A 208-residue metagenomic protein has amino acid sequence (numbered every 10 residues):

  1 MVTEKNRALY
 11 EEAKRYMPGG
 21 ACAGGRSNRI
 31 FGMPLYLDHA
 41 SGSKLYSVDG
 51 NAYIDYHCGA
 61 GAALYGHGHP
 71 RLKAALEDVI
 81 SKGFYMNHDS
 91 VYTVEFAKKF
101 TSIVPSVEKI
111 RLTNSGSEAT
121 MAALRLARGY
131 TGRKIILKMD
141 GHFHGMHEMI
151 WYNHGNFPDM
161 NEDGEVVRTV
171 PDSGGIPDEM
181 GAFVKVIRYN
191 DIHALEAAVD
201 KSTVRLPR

Functional and structural regions predicted by a protein language model:
M1-H39: Active-site-adjacent loop/helix segments that line or gate small-molecule/cofactor pockets in enzymes
T3, R7, H39, G66 (+6 more regions): Electropositive phosphate-/nucleotide-binding environments in soluble metabolic enzymes
E4-A13, Y46-N51, T101-S102: Short, hydrophobic/aliphatic alpha-helical segments
P34-D55: Active-site and channel-lining beta-strand-loop segments that bind or position nucleotide-derived/phosphorylated
Y46, Y65-G66, Y152-N153: Short beta-strand-to-turn element immediately C-terminal to the catalytic PLP-Schiff-base lysine in fold type I
A52-R133, L137: Glycine-rich loop-to-alpha-helix module at the N-terminal edge of alpha/beta enzyme cores
K98-R205: PLP-dependent aspartate aminotransferase-fold enzymes
